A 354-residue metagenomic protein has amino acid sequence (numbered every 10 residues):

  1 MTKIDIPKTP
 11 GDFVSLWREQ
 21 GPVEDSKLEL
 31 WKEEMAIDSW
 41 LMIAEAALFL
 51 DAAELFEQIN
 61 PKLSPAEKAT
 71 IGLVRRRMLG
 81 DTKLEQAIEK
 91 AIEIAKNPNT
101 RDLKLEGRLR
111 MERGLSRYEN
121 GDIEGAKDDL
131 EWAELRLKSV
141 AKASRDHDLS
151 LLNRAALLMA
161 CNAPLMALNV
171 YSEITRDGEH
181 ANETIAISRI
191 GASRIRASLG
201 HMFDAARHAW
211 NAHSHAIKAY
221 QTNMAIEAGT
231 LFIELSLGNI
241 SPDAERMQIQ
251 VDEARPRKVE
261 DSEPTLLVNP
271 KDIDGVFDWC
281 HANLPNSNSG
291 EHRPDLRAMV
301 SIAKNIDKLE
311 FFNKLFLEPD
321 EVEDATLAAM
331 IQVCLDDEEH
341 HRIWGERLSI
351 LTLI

Functional and structural regions predicted by a protein language model:
M1-E24, G229, S236, S241-I354: C-terminal non-catalytic interaction modules
I6, E33, K62, L103 (+4 more regions): Inter-repeat boundary and helix-capping residues of tandem alpha-helical solenoids
E29, A36, P65-K68, N99 (+8 more regions): Residues that mark the junctions of alpha-helical repeat units in TPR/alpha-solenoid scaffolds
D38, M42, E67-R75, L105-R108 (+11 more regions): "A position-specific structural signal for the A-helix of alpha-solenoid helical repeats
E45, V74-R77, L115, A156 (+2 more regions): Residue-level recognition of tetratricopeptide repeat
A47, D51-E54, T82-K83, G121 (+4 more regions): Residue-level detector of the short coil/turn that links helix A to helix B within each tetratricopeptide repeat
E57-P61, E89-N97, E131-K142, N169-E179 (+3 more regions): Amphipathic alpha-helical segments of tetratricopeptide repeats
